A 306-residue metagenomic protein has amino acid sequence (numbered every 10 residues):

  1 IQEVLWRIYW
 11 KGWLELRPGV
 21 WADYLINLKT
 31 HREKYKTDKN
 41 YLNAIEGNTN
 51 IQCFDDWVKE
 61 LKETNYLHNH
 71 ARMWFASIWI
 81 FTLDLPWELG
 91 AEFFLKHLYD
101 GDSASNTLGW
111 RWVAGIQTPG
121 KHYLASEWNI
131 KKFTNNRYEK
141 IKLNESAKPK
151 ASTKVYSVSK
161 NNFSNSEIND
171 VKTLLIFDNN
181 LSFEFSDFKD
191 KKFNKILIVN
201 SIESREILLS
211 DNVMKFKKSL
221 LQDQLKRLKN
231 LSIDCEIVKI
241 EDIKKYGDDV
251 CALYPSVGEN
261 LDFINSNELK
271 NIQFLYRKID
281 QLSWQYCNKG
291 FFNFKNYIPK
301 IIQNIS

Functional and structural regions predicted by a protein language model:
I1-D170: Active-site-proximal binding-pocket segments
I1-Q2, W6, K11-G12, L16-K29 (+3 more regions): Trp/Phe/Arg-rich N-terminal binding region typifying the photolyase-homology
